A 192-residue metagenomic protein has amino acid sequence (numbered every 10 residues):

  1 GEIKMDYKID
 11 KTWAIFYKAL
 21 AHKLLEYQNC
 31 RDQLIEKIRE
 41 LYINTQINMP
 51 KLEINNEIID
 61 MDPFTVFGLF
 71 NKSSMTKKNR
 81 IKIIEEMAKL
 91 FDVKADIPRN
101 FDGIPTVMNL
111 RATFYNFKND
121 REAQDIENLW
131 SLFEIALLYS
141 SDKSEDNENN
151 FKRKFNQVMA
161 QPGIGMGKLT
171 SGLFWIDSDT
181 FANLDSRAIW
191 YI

Functional and structural regions predicted by a protein language model:
I3-P162, S178-I192: An N-terminal alpha-helical hairpin/helix-loop-helix interaction module that forms a charged, gly/pro-flexible surface
F151, K168-L169: N-terminal alpha-helical segment
L169-I176: Short hydrophobic alpha-helical segments that form membrane-spanning helices or hydrophobic packing faces of helical
